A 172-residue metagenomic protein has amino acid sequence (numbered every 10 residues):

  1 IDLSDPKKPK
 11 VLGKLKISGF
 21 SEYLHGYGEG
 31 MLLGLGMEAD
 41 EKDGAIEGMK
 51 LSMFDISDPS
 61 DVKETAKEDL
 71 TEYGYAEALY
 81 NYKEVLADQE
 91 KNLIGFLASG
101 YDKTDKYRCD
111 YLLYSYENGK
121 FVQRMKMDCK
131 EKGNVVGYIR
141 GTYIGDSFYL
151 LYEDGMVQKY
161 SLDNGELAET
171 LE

Functional and structural regions predicted by a protein language model:
I1-E172: Feature marking well-ordered beta-strand scaffolds used for ligand recognition
